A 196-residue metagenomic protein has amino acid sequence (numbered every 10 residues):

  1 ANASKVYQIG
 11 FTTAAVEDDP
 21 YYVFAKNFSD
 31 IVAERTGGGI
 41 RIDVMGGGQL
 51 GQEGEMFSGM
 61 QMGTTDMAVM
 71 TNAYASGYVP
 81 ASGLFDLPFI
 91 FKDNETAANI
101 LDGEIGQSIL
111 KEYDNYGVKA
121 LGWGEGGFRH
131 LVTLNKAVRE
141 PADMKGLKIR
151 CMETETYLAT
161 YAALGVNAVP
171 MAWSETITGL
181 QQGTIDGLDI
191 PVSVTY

Functional and structural regions predicted by a protein language model:
A1-Q8: Short, low-complexity disordered leader/linker segments with a strong preference for bacterial N-terminal type II
G10-N27, G47-Q52: Extracytoplasmic "Venus flytrap"
G10-T12, D43, A68, R150: Short, well-ordered beta-strand segments
D18-D43, E155-A159: Short, polar/charged alpha-helical segment
S29-D30, Q61, D66, T71-W173 (+1 more regions): Contiguous mixed-secondary-structure segments that line small-molecule binding/active-site clefts of soluble domains
G38-I40, M56-M70, V166-A168, Q182-P191: Alpha-to-beta junction loops
I42-G46, P170: A structural preference for short, hydrophobic beta-strand core positions in alpha/beta folds
V192-Y196: Short, intrinsically disordered, charge-balanced linker/junction segments flanking boundaries in proteins
